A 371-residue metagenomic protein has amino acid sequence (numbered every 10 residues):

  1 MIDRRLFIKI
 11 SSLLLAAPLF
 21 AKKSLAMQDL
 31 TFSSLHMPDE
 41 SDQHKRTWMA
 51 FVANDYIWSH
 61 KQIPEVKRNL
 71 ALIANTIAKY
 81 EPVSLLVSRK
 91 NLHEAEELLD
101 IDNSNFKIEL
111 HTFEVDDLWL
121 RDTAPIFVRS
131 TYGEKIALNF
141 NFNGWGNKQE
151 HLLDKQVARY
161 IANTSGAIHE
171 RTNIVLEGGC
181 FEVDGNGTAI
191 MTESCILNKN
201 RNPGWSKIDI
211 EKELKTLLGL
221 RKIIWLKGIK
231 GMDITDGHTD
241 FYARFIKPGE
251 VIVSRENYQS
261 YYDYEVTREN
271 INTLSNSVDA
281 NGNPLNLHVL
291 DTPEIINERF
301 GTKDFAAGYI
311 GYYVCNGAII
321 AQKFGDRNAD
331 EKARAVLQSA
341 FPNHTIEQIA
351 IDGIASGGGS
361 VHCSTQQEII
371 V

Functional and structural regions predicted by a protein language model:
L6-A26: N-terminal export signals
M27-V371: The feature marks the mature, well-folded catalytic cores of soluble enzymes
